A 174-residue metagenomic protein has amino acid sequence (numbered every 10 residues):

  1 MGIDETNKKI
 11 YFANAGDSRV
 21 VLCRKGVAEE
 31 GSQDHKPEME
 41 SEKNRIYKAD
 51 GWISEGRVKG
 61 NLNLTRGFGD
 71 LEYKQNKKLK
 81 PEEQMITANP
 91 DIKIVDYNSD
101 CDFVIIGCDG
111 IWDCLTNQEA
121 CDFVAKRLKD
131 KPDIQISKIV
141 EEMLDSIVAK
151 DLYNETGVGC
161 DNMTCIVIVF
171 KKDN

Functional and structural regions predicted by a protein language model:
M1-N174: PP2C/PPM-type serine/threonine phosphatase catalytic core, specifically the conserved beta-strand-loop-alpha-helix
